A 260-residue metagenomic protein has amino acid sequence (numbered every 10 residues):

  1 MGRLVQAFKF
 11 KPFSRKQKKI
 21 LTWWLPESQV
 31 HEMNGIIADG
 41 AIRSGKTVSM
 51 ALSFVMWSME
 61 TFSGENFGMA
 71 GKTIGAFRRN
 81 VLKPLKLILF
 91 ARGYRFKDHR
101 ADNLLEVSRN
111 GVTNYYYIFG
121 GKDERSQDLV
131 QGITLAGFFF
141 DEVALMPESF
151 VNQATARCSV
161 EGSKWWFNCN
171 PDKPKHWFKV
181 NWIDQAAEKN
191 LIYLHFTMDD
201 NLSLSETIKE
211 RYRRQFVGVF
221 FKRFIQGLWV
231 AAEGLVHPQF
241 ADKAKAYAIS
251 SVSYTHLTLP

Functional and structural regions predicted by a protein language model:
M1-N34: Pre-P-loop entry segment of helicase/translocase ATPase cores
G35-I37, N66-G68, Y116, G137 (+1 more regions): Residue-level preference for the first positions of well-ordered beta-strands
G35-R100: Conserved P-loop
M69, I118, Y193-H195: Conserved beta-strand scaffold positions in the cores of enzyme catalytic domains, especially in NTP/NDP-utilizing
K83-I133: Inter-Walker segment of RecA-like/P-loop motor cores
G137, L145-Q215: ASCE P-loop NTPase helicase motor core
E142: Walker B catalytic acidic pair
N201-L257: ATPase catalytic-site recognition across NTP-hydrolyzing enzymes
